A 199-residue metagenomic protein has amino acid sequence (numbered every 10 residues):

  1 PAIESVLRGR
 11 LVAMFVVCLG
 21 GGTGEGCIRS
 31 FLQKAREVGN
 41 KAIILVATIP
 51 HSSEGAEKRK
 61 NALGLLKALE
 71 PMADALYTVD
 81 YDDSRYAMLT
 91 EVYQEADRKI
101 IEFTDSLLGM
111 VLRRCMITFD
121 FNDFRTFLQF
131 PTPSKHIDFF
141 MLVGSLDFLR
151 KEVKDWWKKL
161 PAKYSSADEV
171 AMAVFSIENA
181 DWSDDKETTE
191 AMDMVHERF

Functional and structural regions predicted by a protein language model:
P1-F199: Tubulin/FtsZ superfamily GTPase core signature
